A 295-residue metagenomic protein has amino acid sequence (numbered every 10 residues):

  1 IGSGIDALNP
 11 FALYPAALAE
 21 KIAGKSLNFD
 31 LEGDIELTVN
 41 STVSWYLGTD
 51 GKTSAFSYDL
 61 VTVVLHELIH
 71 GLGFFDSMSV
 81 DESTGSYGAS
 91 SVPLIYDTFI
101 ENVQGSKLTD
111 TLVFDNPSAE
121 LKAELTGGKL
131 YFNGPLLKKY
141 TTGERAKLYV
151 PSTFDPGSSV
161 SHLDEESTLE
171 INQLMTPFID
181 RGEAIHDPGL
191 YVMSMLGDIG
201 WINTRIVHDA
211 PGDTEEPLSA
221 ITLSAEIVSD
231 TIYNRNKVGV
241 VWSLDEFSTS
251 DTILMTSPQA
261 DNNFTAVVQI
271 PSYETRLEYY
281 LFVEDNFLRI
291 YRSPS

Functional and structural regions predicted by a protein language model:
I1-L65, H70-N203: Extracellular zinc-dependent metalloprotease catalytic-domain scaffold
I202-S295: Glycan-association/targeting regions that enable binding to alpha-glucans and other polysaccharides
